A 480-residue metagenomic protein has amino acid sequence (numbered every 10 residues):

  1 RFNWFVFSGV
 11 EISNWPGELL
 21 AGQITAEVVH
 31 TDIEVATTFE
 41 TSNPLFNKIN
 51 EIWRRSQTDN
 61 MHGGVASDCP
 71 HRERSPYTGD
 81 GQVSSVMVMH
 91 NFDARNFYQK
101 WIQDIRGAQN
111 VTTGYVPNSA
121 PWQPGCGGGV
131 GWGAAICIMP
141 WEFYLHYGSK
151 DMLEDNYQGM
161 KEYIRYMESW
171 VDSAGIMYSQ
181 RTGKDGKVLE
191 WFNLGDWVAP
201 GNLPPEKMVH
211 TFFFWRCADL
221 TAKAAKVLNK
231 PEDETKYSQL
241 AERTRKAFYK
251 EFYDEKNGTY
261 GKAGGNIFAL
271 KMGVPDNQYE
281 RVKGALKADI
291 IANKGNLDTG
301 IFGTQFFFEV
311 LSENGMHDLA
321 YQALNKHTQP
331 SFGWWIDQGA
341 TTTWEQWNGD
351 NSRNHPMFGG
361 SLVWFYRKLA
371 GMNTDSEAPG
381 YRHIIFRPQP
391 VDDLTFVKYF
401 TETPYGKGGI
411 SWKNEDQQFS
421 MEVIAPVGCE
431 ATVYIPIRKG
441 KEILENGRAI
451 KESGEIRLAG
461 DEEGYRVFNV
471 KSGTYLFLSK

Functional and structural regions predicted by a protein language model:
R1-L19: Beta-sandwich interaction modules
G9, E18-I52, S56-D59, V65-V83 (+5 more regions): Active-site acid/base region of carbohydrate-active enzymes
W15, V83-A94, I136-M152, F213-P231 (+4 more regions): Well-ordered alpha-helical scaffold segments within catalytic/enzyme domains
P70-V83, N118-A135, M177-K207, D254-V274 (+4 more regions): Carbohydrate-binding/catalytic loop surfaces
Q239, D318-K480: Non-catalytic C-terminal accessory modules of carbohydrate-active enzymes
K256, A288-L297, Q329-G333: Solenoid-like repeat scaffolds
A263-N266, L270, V274, L286-I290 (+2 more regions): Long, ordered, helix-rich scaffold segments
Y279-K287: Alpha-helical repeat scaffolds
